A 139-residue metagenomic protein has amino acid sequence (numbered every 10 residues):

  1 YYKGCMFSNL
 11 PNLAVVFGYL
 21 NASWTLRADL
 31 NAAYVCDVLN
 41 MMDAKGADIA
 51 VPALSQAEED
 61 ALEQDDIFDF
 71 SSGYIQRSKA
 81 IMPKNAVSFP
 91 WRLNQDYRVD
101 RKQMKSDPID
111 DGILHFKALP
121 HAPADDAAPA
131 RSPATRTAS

Functional and structural regions predicted by a protein language model:
C5-M6: Bacterial flagellar/type III secretion structural subunits and associated motility module proteins, recognized via
N9, A14-T137: C-terminal, flexible cofactor-proximal segment of oxidoreductases
